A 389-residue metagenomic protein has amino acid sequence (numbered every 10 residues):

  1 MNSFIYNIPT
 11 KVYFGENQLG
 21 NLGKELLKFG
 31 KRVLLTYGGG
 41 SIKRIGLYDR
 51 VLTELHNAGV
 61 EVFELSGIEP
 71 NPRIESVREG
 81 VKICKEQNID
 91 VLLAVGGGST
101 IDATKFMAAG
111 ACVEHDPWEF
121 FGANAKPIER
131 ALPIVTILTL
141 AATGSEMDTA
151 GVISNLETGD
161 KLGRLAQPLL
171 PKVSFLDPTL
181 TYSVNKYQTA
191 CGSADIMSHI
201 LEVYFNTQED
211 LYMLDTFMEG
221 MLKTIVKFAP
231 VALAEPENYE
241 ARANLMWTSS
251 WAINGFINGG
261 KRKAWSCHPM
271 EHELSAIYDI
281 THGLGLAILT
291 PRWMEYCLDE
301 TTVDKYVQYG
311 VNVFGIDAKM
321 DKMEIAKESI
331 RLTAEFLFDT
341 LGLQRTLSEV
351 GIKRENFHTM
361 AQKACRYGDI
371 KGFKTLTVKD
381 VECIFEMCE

Functional and structural regions predicted by a protein language model:
M1-V91, L347: ATP/NTP phosphate-donor binding region
T10, G20, V113-D210, D304 (+1 more regions): A glycine/threonine-rich phosphate-anchoring loop and its flanking beta-alpha core in nucleotide/phosphate-binding
E16-N17, Y37-G39, I68, V95-G97 (+5 more regions): Fold-independent oxyanion-binding glycine-rich loops and adjacent beta-strand/coil segments at enzyme active sites
V51, R78-V81, T100-E114, M147-D148: Short Gly/Thr/Asp-enriched flexible loops that form oxyanion-binding sites at enzyme active sites
I89-K105, T139-S145, I277-I280: Glycine/serine-rich anion-binding loops at beta->alpha junctions that coordinate negatively charged ligand groups
V203, T207-L332: Active-site segments that bind and position negatively charged phosphate/pyrophosphate groups
V313-E389: C-terminal charged capping/lid subdomain of soluble metabolic enzymes
